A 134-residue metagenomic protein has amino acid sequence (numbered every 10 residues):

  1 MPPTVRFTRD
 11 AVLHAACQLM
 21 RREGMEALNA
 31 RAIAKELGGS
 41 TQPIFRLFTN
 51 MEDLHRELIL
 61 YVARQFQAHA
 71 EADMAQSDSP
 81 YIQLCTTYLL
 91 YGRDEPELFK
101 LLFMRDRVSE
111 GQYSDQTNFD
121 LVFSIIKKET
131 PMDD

Functional and structural regions predicted by a protein language model:
M1-F7: N-terminal intrinsically disordered/low-complexity leader segments
A11, A15, L19-D53, E57: Helix-turn-helix
M20, D53-V62, L102, D106 (+1 more regions): Alpha-helical DNA-contacting segments of helix-turn-helix folds
R56, L60-Q83, S124: Amphipathic alpha-helical linker/stalk segments
Y81-M104, G111-S114: Helical hydrophobic small-molecule/effector-binding pocket
Q83, D106-D134: Amphipathic alpha-helical packing segments from all-alpha helical-bundle domains
